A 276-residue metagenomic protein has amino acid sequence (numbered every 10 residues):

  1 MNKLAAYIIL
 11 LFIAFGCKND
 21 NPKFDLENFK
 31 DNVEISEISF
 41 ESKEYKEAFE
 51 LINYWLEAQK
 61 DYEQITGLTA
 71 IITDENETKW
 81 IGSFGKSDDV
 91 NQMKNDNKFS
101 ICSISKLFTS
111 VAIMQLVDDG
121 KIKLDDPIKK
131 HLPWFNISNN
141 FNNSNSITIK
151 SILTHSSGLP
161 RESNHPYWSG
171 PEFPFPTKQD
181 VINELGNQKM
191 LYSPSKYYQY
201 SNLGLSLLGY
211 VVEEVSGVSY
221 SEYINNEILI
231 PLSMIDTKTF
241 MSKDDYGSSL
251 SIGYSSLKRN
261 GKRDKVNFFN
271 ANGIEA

Functional and structural regions predicted by a protein language model:
N2-L10: Sec-dependent signal peptide recognition, specifically the positively charged N-region followed immediately by
F15-G16: C-terminal motif of bacterial Sec signal peptides marking the signal peptidase cleavage site
F29-E41: Acidic/histidine-rich, surface-exposed loop or edge segments in extracytoplasmic proteins
E37-I38, K86-D89, N95, P127-N136 (+2 more regions): Short linear capping/connector segments at secondary-structure termini
S42-I101, N183-Q188, K262: Short, conserved catalytic-motif segment at the N-terminal edge
L56, A70, N76, K106-T109 (+6 more regions): Residue-level preference for non-acidic, small/hydrophobic
Y62-T69, V90-S151, M190-L203: Short active-site loop at a secondary-structure junction that contains or immediately precedes the catalytic residue(s)
N140-A276: Short, surface-exposed loop or secondary-structure junction motifs that flank catalytic or metal-binding residues
